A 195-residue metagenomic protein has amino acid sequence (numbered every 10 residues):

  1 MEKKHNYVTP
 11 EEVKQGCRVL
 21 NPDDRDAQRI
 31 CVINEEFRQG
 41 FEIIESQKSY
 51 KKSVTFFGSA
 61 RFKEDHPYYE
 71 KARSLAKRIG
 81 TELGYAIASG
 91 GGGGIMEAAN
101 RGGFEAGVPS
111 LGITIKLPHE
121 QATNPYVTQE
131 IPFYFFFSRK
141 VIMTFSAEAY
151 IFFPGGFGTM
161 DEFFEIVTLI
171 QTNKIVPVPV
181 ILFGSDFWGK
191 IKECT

Functional and structural regions predicted by a protein language model:
E2-P10, C17-I113: Glycine-rich beta-alpha loop segments
Y7-Q15, S53, P118-V127, F137-K140 (+3 more regions): Amphipathic, Lys/Arg-enriched alpha-helical "gate/interface" segment within cytosolic domains that mediates
S59-F62, K116-P118, G155-T159: Short glycine-rich anion-binding loops that position phosphate/pyrophosphate groups of nucleotides and phosphorylated
G94-P154: Acidic/glycine-enriched connector segments
E97, D161, G189: Alpha-helical elements of the RecA-like P-loop NTPase motor core of helicases
N100-R101, E162-E165, E193-T195: Short amphipathic alpha-helical segments
G103, I170-N173, T195: Active-site catalytic pocket residues across diverse enzymes, especially alpha/beta-hydrolases
Y134-D186: Active-site/ligand-binding-proximal alpha/beta "capping" segment
